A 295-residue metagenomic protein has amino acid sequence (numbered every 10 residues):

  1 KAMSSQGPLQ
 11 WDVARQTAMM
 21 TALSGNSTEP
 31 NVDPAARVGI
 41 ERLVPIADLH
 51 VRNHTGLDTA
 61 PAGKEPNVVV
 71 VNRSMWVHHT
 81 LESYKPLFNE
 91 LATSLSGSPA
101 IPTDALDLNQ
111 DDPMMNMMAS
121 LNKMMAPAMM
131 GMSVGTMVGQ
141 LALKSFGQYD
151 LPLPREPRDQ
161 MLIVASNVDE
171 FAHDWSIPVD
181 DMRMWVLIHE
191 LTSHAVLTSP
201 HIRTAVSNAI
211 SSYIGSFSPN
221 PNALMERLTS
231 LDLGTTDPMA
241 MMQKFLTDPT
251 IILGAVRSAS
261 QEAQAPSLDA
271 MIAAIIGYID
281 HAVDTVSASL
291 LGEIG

Functional and structural regions predicted by a protein language model:
K1-A60, K64-N67: N-terminal low-complexity, Ser/Thr- and acidic-residue-enriched intrinsically disordered segments
S5-S27, E82-M117, Q243-G254: Short, compositionally biased low-complexity segments
P30, A119-M124, A128-G131, V138-L141 (+2 more regions): Metalloprotease/metallohydrolase-associated module, dominated by Zn2+-dependent proteases
I40-S166: Auxiliary, metal-adjacent structural segments of Zn-dependent hydrolase domains
H50, H194-A195, A282: Short alpha-helical functional segments enriched in proximate histidine and acidic residues
N53-A60, H201-R203, V286-E293: Surface-exposed helix-capping loop/turn segments at secondary-structure junctions
V168-V186: Short pre-active-site segment immediately N-terminal to the catalytic Zn-binding motif
E190-S207: Catalytic Zn2+-binding segment of zinc metalloproteases
